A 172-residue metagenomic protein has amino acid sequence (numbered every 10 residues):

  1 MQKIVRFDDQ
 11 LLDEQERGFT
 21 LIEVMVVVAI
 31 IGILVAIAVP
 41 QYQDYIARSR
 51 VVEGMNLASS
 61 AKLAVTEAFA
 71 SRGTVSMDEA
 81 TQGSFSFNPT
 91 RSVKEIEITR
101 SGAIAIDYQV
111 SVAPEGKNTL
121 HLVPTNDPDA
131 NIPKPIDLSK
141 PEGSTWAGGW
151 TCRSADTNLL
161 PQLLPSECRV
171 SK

Functional and structural regions predicted by a protein language model:
M1-L21: N-terminal leader/signal peptides at the extreme start of proteins
E16-F19, I31, V39, R48-S49 (+1 more regions): A short, glycine- and basic residue-enriched loop/turn that sits immediately adjacent to a domain's principal
E23-V26, A47: Internal alpha-helical transmembrane segments of multi-pass membrane proteins, especially GPCRs
M25-Q41: Alpha-helical hydrophobic helix detector
A47-T74: Membrane-proximal N-terminal amphipathic helix
A70-K172: Periplasmic/extracellular, small/polar-rich flexible segments of pilin-like filament-forming proteins
